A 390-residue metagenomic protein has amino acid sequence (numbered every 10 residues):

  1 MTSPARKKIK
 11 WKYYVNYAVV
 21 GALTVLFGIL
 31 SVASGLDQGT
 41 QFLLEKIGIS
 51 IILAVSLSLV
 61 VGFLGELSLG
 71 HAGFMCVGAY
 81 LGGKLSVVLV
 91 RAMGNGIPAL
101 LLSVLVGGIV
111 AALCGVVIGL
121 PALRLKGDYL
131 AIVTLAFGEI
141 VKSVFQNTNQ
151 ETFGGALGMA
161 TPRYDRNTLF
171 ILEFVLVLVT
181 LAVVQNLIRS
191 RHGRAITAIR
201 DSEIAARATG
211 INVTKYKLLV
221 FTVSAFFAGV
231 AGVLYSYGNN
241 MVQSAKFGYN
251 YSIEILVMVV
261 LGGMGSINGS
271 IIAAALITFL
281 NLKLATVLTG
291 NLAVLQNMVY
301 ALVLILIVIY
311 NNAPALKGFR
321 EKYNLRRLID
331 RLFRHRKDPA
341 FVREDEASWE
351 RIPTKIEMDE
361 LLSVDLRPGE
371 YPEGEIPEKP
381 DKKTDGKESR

Functional and structural regions predicted by a protein language model:
T2-R390: Transmembrane alpha-helices and adjacent helix-loop boundaries
